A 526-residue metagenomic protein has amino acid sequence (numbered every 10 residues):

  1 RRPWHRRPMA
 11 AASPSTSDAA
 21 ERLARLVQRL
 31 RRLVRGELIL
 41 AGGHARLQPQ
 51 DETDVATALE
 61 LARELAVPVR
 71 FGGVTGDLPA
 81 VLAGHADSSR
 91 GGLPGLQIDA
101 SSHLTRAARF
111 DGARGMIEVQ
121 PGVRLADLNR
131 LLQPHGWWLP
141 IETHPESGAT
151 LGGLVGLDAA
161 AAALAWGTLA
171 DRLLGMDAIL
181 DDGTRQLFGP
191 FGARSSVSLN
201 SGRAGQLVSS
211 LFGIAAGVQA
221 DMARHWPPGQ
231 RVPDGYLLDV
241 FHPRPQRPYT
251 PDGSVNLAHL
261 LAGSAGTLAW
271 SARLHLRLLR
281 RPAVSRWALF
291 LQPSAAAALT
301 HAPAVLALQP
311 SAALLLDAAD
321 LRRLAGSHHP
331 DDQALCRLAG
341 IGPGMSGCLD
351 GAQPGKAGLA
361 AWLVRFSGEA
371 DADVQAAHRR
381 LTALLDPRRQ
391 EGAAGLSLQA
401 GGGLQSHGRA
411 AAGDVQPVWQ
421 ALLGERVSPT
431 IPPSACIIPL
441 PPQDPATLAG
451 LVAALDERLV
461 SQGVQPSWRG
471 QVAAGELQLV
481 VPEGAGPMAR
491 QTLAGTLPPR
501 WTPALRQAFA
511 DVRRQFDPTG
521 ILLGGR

Functional and structural regions predicted by a protein language model:
A10-A12, T16-A19, L23, L497 (+1 more regions): Intrinsic disorder at enzyme termini
T16-E37: N-terminal basic/disordered segments at the start of proteins
L38-D111, E118-P121, L139-I141, Q462 (+2 more regions): Glycine-rich N-terminal segment of FAD-binding domains in flavoprotein oxidoreductases, spanning the beta-loop-helix
V67-G72, G136-H144, R185, P387-E391: Short secondary-structure capping/junction motifs at helix and strand boundaries
L78-L104, L132-W137, L157-L169, S195 (+5 more regions): A glycine- and small-aliphatic-rich helix-loop capping segment at beta-alpha/alpha-beta transitions that lines
A107-A108, P121, L125-A126, R130-A297 (+3 more regions): FAD-binding subdomain of flavoenzyme oxidoreductases
S254, A258-L505, R526: C-terminal substrate-recognition/cap domain of FAD-linked oxidoreductases
